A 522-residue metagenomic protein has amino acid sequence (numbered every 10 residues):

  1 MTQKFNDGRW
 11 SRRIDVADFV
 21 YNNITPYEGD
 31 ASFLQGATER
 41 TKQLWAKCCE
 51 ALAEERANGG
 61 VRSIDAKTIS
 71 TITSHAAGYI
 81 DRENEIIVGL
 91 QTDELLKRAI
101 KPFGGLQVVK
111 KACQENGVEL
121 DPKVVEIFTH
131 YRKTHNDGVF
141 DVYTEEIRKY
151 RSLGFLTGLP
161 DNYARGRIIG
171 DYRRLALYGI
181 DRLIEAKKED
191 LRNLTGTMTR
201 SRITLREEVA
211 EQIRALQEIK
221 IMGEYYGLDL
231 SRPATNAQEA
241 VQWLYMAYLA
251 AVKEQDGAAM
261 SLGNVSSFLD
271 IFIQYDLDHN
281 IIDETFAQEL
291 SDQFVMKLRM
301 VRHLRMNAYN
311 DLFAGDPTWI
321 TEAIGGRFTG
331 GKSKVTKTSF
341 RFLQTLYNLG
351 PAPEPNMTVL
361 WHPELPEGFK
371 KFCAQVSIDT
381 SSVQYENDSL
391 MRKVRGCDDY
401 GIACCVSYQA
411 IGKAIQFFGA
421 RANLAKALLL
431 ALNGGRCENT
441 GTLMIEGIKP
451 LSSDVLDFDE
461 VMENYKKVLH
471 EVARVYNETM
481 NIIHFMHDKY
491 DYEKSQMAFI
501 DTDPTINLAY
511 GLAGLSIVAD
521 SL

Functional and structural regions predicted by a protein language model:
T2-L522: Conserved catalytic cores of very large enzyme subunits
